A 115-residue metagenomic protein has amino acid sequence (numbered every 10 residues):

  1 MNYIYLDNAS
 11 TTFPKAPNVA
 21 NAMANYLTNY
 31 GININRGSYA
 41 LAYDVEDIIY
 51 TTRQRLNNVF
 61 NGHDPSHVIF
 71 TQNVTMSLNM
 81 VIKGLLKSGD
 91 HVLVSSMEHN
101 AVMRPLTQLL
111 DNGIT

Functional and structural regions predicted by a protein language model:
M1-T115: Pyridoxal 5′-phosphate
